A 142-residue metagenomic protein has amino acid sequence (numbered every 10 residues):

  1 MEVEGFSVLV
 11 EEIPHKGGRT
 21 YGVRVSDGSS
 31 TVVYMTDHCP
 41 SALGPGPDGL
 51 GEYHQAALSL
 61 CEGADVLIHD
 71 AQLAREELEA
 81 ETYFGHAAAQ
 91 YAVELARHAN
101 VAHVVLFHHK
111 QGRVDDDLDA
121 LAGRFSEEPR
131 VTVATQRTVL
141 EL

Functional and structural regions predicted by a protein language model:
M1-S59, T138-L142: Core dinuclear metal-dependent hydrolase active-site scaffold
C39-E128, A134-T135: Cap/insert and terminal regions of metallo-dependent hydrolase folds
